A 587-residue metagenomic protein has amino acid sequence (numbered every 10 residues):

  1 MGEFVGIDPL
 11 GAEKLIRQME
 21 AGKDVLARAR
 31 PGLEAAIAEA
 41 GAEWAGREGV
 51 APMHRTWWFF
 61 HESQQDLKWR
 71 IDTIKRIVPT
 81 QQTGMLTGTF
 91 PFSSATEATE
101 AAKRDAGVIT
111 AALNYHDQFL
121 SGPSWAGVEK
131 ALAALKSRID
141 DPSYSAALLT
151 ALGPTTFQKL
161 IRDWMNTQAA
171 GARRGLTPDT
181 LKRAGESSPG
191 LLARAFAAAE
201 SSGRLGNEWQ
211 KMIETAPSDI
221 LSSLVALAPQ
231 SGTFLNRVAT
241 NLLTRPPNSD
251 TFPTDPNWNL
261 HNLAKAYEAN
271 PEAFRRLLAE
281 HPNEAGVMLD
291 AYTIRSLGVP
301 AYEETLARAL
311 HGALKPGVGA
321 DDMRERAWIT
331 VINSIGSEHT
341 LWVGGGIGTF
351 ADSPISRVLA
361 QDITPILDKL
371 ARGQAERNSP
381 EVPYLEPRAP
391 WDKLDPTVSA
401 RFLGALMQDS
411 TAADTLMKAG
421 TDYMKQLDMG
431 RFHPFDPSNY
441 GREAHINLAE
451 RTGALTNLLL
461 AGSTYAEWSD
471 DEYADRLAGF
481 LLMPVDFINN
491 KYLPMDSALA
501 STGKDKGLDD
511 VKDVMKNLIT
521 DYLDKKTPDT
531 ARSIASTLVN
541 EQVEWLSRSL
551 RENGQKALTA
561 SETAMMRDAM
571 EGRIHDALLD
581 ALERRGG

Functional and structural regions predicted by a protein language model:
M1-N114, Q118-F119, A126: N-terminal secretion-targeting helices of virulence/extracellular proteins, encompassing both classical Sec signal
T83-G587: Non-catalytic all-alpha helical scaffold/repeat segments
